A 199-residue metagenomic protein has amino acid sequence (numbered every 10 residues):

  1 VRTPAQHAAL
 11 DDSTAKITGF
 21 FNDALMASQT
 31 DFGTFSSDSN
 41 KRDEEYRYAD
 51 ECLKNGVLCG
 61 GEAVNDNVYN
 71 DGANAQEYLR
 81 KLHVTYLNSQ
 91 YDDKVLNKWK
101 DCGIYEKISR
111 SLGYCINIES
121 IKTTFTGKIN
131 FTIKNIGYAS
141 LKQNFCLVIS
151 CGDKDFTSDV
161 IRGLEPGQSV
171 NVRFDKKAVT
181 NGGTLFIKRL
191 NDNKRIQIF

Functional and structural regions predicted by a protein language model:
V1-D93: Catalytic-core regions of glycoside hydrolase
A8, R47-A49, E106, T157 (+1 more regions): Compositionally biased, intrinsically disordered low-complexity regions enriched in proline and serine
G33, N97-C102, I121, K142-C146: Generic detector of ordered, mature protein regions
Y69-N70, N97-C102, N130-T132, D155: Short amphipathic alpha-helical surface micro-motifs
A75-Y78, Y105-S109, I129: Residue-level signal for the start and early helices of compact helical domains
L82-G113: A eukaryote-biased signal for short, well-structured alpha-helical docking elements
S109-F199: Extracellular/luminal regions of secreted and cell-surface proteins that mediate adhesion/ECM remodeling
